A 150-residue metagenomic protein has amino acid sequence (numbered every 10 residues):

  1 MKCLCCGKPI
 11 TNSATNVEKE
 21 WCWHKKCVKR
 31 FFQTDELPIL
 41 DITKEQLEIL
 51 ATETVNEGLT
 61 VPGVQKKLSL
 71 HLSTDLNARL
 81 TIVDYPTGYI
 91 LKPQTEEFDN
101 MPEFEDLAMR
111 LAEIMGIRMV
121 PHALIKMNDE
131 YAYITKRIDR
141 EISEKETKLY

Functional and structural regions predicted by a protein language model:
M1-E45: Regulatory N- and C-terminal appendages and interdomain linkers associated with kinase/kinase-like NTP transferase
L47-Y150: Conserved ATP-binding subdomain of kinase catalytic cores across diverse folds
